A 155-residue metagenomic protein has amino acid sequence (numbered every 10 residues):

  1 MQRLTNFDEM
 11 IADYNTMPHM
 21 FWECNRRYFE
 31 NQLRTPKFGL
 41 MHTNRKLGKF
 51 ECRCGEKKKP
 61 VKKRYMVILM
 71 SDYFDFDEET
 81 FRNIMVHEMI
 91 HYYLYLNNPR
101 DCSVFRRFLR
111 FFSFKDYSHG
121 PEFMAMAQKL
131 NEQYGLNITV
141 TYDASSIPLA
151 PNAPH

Functional and structural regions predicted by a protein language model:
M1-Q2, E88: Short, compositionally biased low-complexity segments
Q2-T80, L96-H155: Metalloprotease/metallohydrolase-associated module, dominated by Zn2+-dependent proteases
N83-L96: Active-site recognition of the HExxH zinc-binding catalytic motif
